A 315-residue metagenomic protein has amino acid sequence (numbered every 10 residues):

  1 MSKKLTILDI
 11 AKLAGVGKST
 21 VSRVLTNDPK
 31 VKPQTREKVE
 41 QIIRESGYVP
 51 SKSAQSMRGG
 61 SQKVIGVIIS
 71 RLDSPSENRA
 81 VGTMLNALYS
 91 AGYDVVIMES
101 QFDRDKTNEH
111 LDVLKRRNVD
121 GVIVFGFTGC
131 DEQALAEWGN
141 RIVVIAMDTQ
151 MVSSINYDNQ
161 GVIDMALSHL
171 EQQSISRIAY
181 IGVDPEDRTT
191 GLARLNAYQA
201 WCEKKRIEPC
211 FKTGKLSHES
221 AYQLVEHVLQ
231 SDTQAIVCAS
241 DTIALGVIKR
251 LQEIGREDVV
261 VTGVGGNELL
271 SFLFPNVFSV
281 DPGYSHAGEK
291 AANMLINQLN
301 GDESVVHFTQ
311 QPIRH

Functional and structural regions predicted by a protein language model:
M1-S61: N-terminal helix-turn-helix DNA-binding module of bacterial transcription factors
M1-T6, K63-S168, Q172, E226-S231: Alpha-helical recognition/docking segments in bacterial nutrient-uptake and carbohydrate-utilization systems
T20-R23, M57-D73, R177-D184: Short beta-strand segments enriched in small/hydrophobic residues
I69-R79, I97-K106, I155-M165, I181-E226 (+4 more regions): Hinge/beta->alpha junction and helix N-cap segments in small-molecule ligand-binding domains
L111, V119-G126, A179-G182, D232-I243 (+1 more regions): Periplasmic-binding protein-like
R117, D131-T149, I163, D187-P209 (+1 more regions): Short acidic, glycine/proline-enriched helix-loop-strand junctions
S231-A235, S240-H315: Flexible loop/turn connectors
